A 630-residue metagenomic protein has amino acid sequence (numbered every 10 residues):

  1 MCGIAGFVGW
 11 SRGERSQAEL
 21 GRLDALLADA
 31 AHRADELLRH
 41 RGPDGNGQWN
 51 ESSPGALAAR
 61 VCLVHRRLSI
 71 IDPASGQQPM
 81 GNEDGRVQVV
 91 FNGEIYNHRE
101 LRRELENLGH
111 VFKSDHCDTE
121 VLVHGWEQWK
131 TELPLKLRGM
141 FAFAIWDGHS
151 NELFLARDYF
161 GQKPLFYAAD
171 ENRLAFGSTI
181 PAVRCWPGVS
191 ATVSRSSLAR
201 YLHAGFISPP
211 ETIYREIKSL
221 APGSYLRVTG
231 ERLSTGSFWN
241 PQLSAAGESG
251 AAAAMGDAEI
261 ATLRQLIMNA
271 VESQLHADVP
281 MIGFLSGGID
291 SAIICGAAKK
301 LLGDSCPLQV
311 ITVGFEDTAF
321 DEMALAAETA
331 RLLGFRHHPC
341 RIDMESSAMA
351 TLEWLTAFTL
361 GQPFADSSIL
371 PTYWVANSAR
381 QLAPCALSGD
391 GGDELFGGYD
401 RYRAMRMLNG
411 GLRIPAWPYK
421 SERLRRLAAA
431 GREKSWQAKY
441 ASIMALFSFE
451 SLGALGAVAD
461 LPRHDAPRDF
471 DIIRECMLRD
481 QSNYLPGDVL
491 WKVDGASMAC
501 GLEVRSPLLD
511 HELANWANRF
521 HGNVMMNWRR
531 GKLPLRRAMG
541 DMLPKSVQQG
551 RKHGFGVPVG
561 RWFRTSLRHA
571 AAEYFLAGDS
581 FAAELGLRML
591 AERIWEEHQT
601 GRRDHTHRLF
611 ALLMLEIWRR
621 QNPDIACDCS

Functional and structural regions predicted by a protein language model:
M1-V90, E94, H124-A246, R264 (+10 more regions): N-terminal glutamine amidotransferase
F7-A25, N50-L57, N107, D147-L174 (+7 more regions): ATP-dependent adenylate-handling active sites, centered on carboxylate activation for C-N bond formation
V64-L68, D480, V489, R603: N-terminal beta-alpha "docking/capping" segments at the starts of catalytic domains in thioester/acy l-group-handling
F91-D147, F176, S291-C295, Q309-V310 (+2 more regions): Short histidine
E106-D115, V189-S196, G522-N527: Cytochrome P450 catalytic domain signature, combining two hallmark sequence patches
V123-E127, A199-G205, R479-N483, G487 (+1 more regions): Short, hydrophobic/amphipathic alpha-helical patches that form generic packing surfaces within helical domains
D494-G495, W595: Flexible, glycine/threonine-enriched loop-and-boundary segments that flank and lead into catalytic domains of large
L543-R602: PAPS-dependent sulfotransferase catalytic core
